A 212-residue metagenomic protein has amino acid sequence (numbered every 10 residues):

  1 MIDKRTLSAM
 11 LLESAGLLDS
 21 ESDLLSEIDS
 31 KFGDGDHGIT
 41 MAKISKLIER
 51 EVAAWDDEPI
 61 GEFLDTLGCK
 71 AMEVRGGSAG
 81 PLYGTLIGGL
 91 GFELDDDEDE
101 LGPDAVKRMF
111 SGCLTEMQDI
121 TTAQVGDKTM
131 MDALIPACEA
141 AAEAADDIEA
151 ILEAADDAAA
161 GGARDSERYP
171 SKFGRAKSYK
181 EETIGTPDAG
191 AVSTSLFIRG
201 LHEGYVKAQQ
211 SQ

Functional and structural regions predicted by a protein language model:
M1-Q212: N-terminal loops that bind phosphate or other acidic moieties and the adjacent beta-alpha structural core
